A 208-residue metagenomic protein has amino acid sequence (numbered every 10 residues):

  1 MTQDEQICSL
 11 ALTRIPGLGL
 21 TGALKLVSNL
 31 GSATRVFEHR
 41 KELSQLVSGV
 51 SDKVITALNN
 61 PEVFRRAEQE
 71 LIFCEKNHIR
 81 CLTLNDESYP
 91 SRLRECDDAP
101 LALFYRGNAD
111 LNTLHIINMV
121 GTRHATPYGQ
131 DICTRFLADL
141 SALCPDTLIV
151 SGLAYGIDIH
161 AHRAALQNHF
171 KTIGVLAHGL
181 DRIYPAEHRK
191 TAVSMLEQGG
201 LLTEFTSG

Functional and structural regions predicted by a protein language model:
M1-E87: Short, small/acidic-rich helices and loops at N termini and domain boundaries of DNA replication/processing enzymes
M1-Q3, T83-G208: Glycine-biased, small-residue-rich flexible motifs in mid-sequence functional cores and linkers
